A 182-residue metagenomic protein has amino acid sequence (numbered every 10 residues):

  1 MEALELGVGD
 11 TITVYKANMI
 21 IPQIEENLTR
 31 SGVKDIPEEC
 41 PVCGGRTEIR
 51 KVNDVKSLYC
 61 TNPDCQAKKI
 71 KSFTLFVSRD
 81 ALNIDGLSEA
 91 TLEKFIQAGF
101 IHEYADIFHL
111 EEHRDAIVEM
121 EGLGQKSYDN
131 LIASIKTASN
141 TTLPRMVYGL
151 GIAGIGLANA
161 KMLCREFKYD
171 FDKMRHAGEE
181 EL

Functional and structural regions predicted by a protein language model:
M1-E5: Short, surface-exposed secondary-structure edge patches
G7, M19-L182: Accessory alpha-helical DNA-binding modules that contact the DNA backbone or grooves
